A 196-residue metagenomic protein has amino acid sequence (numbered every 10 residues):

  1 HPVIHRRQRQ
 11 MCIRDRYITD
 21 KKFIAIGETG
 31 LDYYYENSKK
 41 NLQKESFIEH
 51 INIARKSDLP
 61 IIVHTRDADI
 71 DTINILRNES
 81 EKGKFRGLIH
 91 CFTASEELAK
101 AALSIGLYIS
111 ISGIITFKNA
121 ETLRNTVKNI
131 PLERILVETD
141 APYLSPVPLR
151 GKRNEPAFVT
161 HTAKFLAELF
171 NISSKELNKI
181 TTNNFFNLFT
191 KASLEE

Functional and structural regions predicted by a protein language model:
H1-I13: Single conserved hydrophobic/aromatic residue that forms the stacking wall/gate of nucleotide- or nucleobase-binding
C12, A25, L88, Y108-S110 (+1 more regions): Conserved beta-strand segments that form the floor/walls of ligand-binding pockets within enzyme and binding domains
R16-I105, N125-T126, I130, P148-A157 (+2 more regions): Divalent metal-binding pocket/active-site signature
L31, Y143, N187: Active-site micro-motifs of SAM-dependent methyltransferase domains
I53, F158-E196: Mid-to-C-terminal alpha-helical segments outside catalytic/metal-binding sites
I70-D71, K118-N119, N183: Short secondary-structure capping/turn micro-motifs that flank functional sites
I105-I172: Glycine-rich, positively charged active-site loop/lid region within alpha/beta enzyme cores that binds and organizes
